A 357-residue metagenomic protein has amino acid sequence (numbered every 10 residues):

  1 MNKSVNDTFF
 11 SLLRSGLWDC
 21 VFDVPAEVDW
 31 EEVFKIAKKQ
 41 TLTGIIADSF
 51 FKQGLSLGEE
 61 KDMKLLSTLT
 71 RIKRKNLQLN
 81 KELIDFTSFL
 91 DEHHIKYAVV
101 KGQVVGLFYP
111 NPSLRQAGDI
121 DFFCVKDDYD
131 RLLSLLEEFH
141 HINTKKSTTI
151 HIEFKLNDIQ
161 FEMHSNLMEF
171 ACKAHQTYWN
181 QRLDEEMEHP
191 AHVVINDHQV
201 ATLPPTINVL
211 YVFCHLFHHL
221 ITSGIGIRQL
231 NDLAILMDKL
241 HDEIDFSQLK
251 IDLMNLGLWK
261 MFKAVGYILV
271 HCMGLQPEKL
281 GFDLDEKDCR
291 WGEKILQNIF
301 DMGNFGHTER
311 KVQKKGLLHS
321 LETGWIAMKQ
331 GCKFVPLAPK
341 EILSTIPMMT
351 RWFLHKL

Functional and structural regions predicted by a protein language model:
M1-G118, C124-L357: Conserved NTP-donor binding/palm subdomain of two-metal-ion nucleotidyltransferases/polymerases, i.e., the charged
